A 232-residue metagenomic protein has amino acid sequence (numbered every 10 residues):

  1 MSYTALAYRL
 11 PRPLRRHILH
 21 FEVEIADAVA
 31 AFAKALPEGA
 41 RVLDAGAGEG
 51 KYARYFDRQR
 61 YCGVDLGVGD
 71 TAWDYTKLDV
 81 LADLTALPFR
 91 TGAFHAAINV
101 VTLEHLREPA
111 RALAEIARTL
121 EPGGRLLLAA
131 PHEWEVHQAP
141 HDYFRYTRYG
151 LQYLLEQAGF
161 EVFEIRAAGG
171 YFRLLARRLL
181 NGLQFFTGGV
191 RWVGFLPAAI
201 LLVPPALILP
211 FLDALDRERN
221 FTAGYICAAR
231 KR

Functional and structural regions predicted by a protein language model:
M1-G92, A96-V100, T222-Y225, R232: Conserved N-terminal segment of class I S-adenosyl-L-methionine
K51-A53, R107, V136: Glycine/Thr-rich phosphate-binding loops of Rossmann-like dinucleotide-binding domains
P88-R90, R107, T147: GHKL-family ATP-binding catalytic core of two-component histidine kinases
F94, E108-R111: Residue-level recognition of oxygen-bearing side chains
V101-H105: Short catalytic micro-motifs in class I SAM-dependent methyltransferases
A110-R111, E115, T119-E121, R125-R232: S-adenosyl-L-methionine-dependent methyltransferase catalytic module, highlighting the catalytic core
